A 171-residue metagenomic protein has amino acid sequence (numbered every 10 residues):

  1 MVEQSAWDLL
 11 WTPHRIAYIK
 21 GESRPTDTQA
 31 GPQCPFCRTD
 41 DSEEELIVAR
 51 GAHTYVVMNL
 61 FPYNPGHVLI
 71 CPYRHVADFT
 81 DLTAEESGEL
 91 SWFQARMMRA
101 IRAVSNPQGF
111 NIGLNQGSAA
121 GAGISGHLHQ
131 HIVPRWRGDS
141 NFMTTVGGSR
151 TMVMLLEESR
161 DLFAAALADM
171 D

Functional and structural regions predicted by a protein language model:
M1-E22, R135-D171: C-terminal helix-cap and adjacent tail motif
M1-P65, I70: Active-site microenvironments that recognize anionic phosphate/pyrophosphate groups
C34, V56, P72, L90 (+2 more regions): Divalent metal-coordination and catalytic microenvironments
V68-S91, V146-M152: Short histidine-centered catalytic/ligand-binding loop motif
T83-N106, E157-A164: Long, well-ordered alpha-helical scaffolding segments within enzyme catalytic domains, especially pronounced
S105-S118: A short glycine-rich, hydrophobically flanked beta-strand micro-motif that places a catalytic Asp/Glu for divalent metal
S118-S125: Acidic pyrophosphate-coordinating catalytic loop
L128-W136: Active-site-adjacent beta-strand/loop module that shapes the phosphate/pyrophosphate-binding cleft
